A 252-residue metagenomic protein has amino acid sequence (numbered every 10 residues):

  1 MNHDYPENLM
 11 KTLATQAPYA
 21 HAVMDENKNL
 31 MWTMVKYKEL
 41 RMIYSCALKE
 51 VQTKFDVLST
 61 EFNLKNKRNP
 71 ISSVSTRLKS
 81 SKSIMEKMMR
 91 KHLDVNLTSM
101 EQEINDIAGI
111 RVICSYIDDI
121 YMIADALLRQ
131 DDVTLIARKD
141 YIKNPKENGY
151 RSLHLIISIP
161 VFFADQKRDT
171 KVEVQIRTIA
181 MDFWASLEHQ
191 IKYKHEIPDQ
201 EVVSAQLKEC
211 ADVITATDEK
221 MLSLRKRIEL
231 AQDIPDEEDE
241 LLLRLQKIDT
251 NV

Functional and structural regions predicted by a protein language model:
N2-L48, F55-E61, E173-V252: An acidic, glycine-/histidine-flanked metal-binding catalytic module
N2-Y5, L30-L40, R68-L78, I104-D106 (+1 more regions): Short charge-dense sequence patches
T15-P18, E39-L40, K49-E50, S72-S80 (+5 more regions): Generic detector of short, locally flexible boundary/turn motifs and exposed helical patches
V35-I84, M89-S99, D106: Active-site acidic/histidine clusters and adjacent loop/turn architecture that either coordinate catalytic ions
M42, C46, K79, S83 (+7 more regions): Charged, alpha-helix-enriched surfaces in structured cytosolic catalytic cores of large nucleotide-utilizing machines
R77-K87, C114-D119, L153-P160, E240-V252: Short, charged low-complexity intrinsically disordered segments located at boundaries of structured domains
E101, C114-S223: Long beta-strand-rich cores associated with HINT superfamily self-processing modules
I107-C114: Terminal, regulation- and interaction-focused segments at domain boundaries
